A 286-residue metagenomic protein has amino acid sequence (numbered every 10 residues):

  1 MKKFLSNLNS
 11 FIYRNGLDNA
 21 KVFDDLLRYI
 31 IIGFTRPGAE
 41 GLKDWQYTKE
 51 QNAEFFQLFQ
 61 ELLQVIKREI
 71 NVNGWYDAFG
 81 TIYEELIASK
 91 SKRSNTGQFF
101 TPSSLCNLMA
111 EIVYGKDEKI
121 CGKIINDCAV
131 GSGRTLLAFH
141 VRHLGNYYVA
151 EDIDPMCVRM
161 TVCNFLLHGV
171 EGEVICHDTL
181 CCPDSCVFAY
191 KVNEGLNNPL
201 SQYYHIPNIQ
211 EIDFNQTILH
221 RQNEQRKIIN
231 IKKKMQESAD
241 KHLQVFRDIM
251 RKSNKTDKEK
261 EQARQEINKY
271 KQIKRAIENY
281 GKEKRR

Functional and structural regions predicted by a protein language model:
M1-H143: Class I S-adenosyl-L-methionine
N7-N9, N15, N19, N52 (+15 more regions): Detector for Asparagine
I12, I30-I32, I66, I70 (+14 more regions): Weak global preference for isoleucine
R14, R28, R36, R68 (+11 more regions): Arginine residue identity/basic-tract feature
D18, D24-D25, D44, D77 (+9 more regions): Acidic-enriched, low-complexity/disordered segments with a strong bias for Aspartate over Glutamate
S104-V192: Conserved S-adenosyl-L-methionine
E171, I175-R286: S-adenosylmethionine
